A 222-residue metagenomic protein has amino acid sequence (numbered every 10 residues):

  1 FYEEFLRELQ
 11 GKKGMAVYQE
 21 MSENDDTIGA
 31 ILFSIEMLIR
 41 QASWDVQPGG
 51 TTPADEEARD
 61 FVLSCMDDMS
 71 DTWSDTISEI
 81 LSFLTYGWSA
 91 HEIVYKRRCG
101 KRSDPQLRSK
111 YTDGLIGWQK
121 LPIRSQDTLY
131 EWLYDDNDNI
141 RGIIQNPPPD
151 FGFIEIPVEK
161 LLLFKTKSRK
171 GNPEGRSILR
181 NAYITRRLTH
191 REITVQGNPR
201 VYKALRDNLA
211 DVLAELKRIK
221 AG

Functional and structural regions predicted by a protein language model:
Y2-D26, G49, E57-G222: Structured, contiguous alpha/beta core segments that scaffold functional sites
